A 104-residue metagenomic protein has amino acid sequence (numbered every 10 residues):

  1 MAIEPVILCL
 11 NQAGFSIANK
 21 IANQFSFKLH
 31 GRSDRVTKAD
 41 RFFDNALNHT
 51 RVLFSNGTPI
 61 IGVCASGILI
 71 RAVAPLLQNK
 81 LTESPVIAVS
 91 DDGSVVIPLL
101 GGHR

Functional and structural regions predicted by a protein language model:
M1-D34: N-terminal basic/disordered segments at the start of proteins
E4-V6, G57-I61: Short active-site oxyanion
G14-F15, V36-T37, D92-I97: Short gly/pro/ser/thr-enriched loop/turn and capping motifs at secondary-structure boundaries
L29-L53: N-terminal beta-loop-helix "entrance" segment that forms/cooperates in small-molecule cofactor or anionic ligand
H30, I61, P85-I87: Hydrophobic/aromatic beta-strand patches that form the interior of the parallel beta-sheet core in alpha/beta enzyme
G62-S66: Short His-Asn-centered micro-motif
R71-T82: Short Gly/Thr/Asp-enriched flexible loops that form oxyanion-binding sites at enzyme active sites
T82-R104: Long, charge-dense
